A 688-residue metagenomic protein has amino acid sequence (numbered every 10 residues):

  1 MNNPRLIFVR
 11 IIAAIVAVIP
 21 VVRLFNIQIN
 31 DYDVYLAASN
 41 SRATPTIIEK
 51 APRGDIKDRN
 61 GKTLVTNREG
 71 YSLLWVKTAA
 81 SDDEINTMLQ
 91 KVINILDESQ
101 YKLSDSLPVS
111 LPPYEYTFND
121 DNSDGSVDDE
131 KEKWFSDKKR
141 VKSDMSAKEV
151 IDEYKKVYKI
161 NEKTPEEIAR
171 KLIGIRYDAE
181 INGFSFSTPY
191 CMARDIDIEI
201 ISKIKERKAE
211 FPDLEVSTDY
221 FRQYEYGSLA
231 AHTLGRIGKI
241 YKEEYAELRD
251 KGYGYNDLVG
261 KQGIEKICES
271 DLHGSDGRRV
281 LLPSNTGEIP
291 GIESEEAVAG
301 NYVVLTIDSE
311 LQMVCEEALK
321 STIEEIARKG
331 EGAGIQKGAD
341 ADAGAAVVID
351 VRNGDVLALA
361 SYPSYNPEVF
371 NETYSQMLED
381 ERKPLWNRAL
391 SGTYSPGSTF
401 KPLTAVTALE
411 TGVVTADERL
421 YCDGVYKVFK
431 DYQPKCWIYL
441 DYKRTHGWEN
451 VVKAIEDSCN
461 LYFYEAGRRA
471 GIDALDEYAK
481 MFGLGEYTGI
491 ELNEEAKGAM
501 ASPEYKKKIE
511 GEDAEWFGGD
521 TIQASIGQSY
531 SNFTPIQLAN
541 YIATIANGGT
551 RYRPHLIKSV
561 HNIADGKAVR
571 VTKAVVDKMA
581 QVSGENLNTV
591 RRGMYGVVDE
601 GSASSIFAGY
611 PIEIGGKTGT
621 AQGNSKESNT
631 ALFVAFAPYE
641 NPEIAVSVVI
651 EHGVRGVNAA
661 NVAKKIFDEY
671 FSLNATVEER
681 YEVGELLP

Functional and structural regions predicted by a protein language model:
M1-A297, E324-A345, I490: Membrane-proximal periplasmic segments of bacterial cell-envelope enzymes, especially penicillin-binding proteins
D31-Y35, P367, L673, V677: Transmembrane helix-loop junctions in multipass membrane proteins, especially transporters and channels
T63-T66, Y71, L281-E296, I307 (+4 more regions): Beta-lactam-recognizing serine transpeptidase/beta-lactamase-like catalytic domain environment
Y71, D83-Q90, N94, R194 (+21 more regions): Solvent-exposed, polar/charged alpha-helical surfaces in well-ordered, non-transmembrane soluble domains, broadly
A80, E84, V582, E651-A659: Short alpha-helix boundary/capping segments
I93-K102, K239-E243, E317-G332, Y365 (+4 more regions): Short regulatory "switch" loops immediately downstream of catalytic or recognition motifs within protein catalytic
D105-V109, V677-L687: Short, flexible loop/turn segments with low-complexity composition
A546, V598, K664-A675: Short amphipathic alpha-helical signal-transduction/dimerization elements
